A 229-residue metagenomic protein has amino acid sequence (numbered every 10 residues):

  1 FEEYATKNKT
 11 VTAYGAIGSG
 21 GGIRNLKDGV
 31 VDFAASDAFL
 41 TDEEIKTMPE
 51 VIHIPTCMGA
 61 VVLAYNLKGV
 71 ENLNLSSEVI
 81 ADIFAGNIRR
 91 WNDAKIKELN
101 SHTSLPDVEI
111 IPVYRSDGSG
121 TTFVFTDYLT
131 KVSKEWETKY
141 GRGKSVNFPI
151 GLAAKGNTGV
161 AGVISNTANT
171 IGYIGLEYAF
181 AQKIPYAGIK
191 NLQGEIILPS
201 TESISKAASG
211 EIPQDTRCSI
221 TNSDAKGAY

Functional and structural regions predicted by a protein language model:
F1-Y229: Flexible loop/hinge segments at secondary-structure junctions
